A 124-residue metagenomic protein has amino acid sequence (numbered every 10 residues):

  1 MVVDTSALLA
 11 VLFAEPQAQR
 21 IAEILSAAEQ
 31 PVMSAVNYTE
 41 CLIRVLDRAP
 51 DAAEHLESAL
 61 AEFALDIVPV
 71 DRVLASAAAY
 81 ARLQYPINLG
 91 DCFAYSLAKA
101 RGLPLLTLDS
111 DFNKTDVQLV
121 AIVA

Functional and structural regions predicted by a protein language model:
V2-V3, A7, Q19-R48, D66-V70: PIN/NYN-family metal-dependent endoribonuclease catalytic core
V3-D4, M33-S34, I87-N88, D109 (+1 more regions): Histidine- and aromatic-rich ligand-binding microenvironments
L8-L9, Y38, A75, F112-N113: A generic structural signal for short hydrophobic patches within well-formed alpha-helices
A14: Short, conserved catalytic or interaction motifs in soluble domains
A52: Substrate/cofactor-recognition hotspot
A61-L83: Acidic catalytic patch
Y95-A124: Acidic, PIN/NYN-like endoribonuclease modules and their adjacent C-terminal/linker elements
